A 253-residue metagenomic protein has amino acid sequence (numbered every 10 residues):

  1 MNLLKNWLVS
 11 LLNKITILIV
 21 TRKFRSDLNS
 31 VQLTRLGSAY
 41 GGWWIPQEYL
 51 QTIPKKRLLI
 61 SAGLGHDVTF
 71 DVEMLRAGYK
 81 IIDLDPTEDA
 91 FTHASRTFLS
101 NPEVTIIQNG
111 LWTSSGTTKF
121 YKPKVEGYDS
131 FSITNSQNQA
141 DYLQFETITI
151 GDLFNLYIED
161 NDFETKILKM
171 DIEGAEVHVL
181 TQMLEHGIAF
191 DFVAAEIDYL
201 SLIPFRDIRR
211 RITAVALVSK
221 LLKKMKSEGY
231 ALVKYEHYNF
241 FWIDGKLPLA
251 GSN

Functional and structural regions predicted by a protein language model:
M1-N253: Phosphate/nucleotide-binding beta-alpha loop and adjacent structural elements of enzyme active sites
